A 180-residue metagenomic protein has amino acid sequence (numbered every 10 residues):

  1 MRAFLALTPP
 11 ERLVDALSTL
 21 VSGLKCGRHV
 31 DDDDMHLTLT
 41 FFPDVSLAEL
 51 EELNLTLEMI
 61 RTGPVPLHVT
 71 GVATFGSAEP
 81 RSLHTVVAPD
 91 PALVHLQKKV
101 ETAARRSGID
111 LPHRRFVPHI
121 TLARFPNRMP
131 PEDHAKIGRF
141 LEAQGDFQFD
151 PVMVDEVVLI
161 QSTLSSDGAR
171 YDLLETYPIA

Functional and structural regions predicted by a protein language model:
M1-A180: Histidine-dependent nucleotide/RNA phosphoesterase domain, centered on the 2H-phosphoesterase fold with its duplicated
